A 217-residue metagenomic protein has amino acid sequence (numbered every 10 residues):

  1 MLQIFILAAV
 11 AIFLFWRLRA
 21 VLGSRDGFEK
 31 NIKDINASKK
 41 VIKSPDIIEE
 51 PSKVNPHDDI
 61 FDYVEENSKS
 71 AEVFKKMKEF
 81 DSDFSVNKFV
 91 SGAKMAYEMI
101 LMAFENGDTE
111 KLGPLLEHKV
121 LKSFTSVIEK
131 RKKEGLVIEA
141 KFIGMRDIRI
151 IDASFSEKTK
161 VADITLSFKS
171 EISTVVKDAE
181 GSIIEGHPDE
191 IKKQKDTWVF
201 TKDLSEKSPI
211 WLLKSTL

Functional and structural regions predicted by a protein language model:
M1-A8: Feature marks short, highly hydrophobic, charge-poor N-terminal signal-anchor/signal peptide-like helices that anchor
Q3, W16, E110, W198: Short alpha-helical basic/polar micro-motif
F5, L14, R19-M95, V176-E180: Juxtamembrane and targeting peptides
A11: Polynucleotide-recognition surfaces of large bacterial nucleic-acid defense/processing enzymes
N55-I143: Core segments of small alpha/beta cavity-forming domains
K111-L217: Structured, amphipathic secondary-structure segments that form assembly/contact surfaces in multi-subunit
